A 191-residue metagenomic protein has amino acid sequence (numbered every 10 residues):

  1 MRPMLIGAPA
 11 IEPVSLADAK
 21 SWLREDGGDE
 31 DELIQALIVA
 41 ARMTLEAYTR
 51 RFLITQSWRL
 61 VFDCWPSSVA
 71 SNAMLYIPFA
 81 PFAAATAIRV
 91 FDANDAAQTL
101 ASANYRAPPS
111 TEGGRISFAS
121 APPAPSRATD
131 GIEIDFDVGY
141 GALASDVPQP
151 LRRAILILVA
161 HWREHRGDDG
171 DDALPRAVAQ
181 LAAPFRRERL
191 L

Functional and structural regions predicted by a protein language model:
M1-L191: Divalent metal-cofactor coordination and adjacent catalytic microenvironments
